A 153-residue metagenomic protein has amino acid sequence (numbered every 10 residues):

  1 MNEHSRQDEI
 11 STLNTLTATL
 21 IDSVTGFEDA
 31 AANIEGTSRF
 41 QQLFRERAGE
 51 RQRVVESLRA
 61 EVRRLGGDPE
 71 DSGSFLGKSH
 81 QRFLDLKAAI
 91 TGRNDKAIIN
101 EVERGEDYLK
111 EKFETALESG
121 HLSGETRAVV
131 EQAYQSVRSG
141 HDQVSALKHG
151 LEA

Functional and structural regions predicted by a protein language model:
E3-G36, A97-H121: Alpha-helical bundle segments that constitute or directly flank the non-heme di-iron/ferroxidase center
H4, Q41-Q42, P69-D85, T126-Y134: Charge-rich, acidic-biased intrinsically disordered regions
D8-L16, S38-S57, D95-E101, E125-V137: Alpha-helical scaffold segments that form or flank carboxylate-/histidine-based iron centers
L16, S23, V54, E61 (+7 more regions): Amphipathic alpha-helices that form helix-helix packing interfaces
A30-E35, V62-L65, I90, L117-G120 (+1 more regions): Secondary-structure edge/capping motif, primarily at the C-terminal ends of alpha-helices and the immediately following
F40-L76, L147: Conserved alpha-helical segments that form or flank metal/cofactor-binding pockets of metalloenzymes
A60-A97, E101-K110: Carboxylate-rich helix-loop segments that flank metal/cofactor sites and access channels in metalloenzymes
I98-A153: Preference for long, well-ordered alpha-helical segments
